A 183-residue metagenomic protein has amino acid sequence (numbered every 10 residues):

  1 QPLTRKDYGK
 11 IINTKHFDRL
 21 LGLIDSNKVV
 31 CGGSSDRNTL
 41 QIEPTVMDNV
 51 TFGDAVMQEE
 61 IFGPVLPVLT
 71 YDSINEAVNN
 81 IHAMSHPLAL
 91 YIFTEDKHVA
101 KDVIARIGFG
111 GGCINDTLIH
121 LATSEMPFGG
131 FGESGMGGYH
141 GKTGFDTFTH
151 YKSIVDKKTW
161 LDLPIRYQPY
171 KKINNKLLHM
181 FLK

Functional and structural regions predicted by a protein language model:
Q1-G22, S34-Q41, Q58-G63, S124-E125 (+1 more regions): Flexible, acidic loop-helix segments that line cofactor/substrate-binding pockets
G22-K28: Basic phosphate/pyrophosphate-binding loop/patch that engages nucleotide-derived ligands
K28-S34: Short secondary-structure junctions
Q41-K183: Conserved C-terminal structural/oligomerization subdomain of aldehyde/semialdehyde dehydrogenase
